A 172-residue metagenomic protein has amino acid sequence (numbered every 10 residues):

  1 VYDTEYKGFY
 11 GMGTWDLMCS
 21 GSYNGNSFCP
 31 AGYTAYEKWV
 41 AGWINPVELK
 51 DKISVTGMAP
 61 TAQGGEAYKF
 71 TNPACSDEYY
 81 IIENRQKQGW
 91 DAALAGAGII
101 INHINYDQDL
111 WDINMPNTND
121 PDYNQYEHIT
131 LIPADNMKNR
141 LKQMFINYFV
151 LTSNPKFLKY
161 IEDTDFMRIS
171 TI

Functional and structural regions predicted by a protein language model:
V1-G96, N102-D107: Extracellular hydrolytic enzyme modules, especially secreted metalloproteases of the metzincin/thermolysin-like class
P60-I172: Extracellular low-complexity, Gly/Ser/Thr-rich intrinsically disordered linkers and protease-sensitive activation/hinge
